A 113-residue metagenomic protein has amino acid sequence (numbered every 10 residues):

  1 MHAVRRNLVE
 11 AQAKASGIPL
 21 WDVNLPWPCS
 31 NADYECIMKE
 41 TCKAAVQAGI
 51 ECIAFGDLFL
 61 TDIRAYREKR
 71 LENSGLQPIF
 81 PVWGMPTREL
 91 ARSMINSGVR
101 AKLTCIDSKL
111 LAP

Functional and structural regions predicted by a protein language model:
M1-P113: Nucleotide-activated chemistry modules centered on ATP-dependent adenylation/adenylyltransferase
